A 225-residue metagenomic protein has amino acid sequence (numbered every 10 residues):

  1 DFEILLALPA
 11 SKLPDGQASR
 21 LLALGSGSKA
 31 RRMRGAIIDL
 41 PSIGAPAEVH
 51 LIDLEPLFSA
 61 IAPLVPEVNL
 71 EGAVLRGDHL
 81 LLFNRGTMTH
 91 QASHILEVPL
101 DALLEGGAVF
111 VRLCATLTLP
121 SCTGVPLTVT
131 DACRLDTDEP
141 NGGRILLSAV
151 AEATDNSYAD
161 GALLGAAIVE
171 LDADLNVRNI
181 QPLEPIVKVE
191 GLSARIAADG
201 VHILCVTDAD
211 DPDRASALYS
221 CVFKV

Functional and structural regions predicted by a protein language model:
D1-V225: Sequence/structural signature of beta-propeller domains
